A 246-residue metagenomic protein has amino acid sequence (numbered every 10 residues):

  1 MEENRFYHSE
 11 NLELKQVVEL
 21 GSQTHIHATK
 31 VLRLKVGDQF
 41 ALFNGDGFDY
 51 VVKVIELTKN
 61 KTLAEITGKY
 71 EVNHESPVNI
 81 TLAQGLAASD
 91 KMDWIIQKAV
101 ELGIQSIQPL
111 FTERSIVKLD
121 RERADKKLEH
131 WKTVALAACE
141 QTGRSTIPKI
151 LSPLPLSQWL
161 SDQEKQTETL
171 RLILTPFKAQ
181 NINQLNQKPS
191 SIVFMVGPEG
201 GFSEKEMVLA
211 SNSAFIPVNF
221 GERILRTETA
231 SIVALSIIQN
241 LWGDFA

Functional and structural regions predicted by a protein language model:
M1-E71: N-terminal positively charged helical leader segments and presequences
N11, K69, F111-R114, E222: Short, ordered loop/turn segments at secondary-structure junctions
F40, A64, I147-L151, P217: Generic structural signal for residues in well-ordered beta-strands
F40, E65, E71-A83, N186: Mobile, glycine- and charge-enriched loop segments and immediately flanking short secondary-structure elements within
N73-L170: RNA substrate-binding interface of SAM-dependent RNA methyltransferases
R171-M207, F215-V218: Active-site/ligand-binding-proximal alpha/beta "capping" segment
E204-A246: Structured adenosyl-cofactor binding patch, chiefly the S-adenosyl-L-methionine
